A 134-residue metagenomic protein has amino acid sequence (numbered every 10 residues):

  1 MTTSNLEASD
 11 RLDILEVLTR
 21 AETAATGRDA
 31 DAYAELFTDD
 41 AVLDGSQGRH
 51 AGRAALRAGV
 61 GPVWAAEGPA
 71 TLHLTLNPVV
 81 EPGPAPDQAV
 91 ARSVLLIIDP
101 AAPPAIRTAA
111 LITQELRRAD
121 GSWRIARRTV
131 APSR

Functional and structural regions predicted by a protein language model:
M1-G27, D31-E35: Short, low-complexity N-terminal intrinsically disordered segments enriched in polar/charged residues
T2, Q88-V90, A109-R134: Short beta-strand edge/turn micro-motifs at domain boundaries
S4, A8, Q47-H50, P103: Charge-dense, low-complexity intrinsically disordered segments
L15, A30-I97: A solvent-exposed, acidic/Ser-Thr-rich amphipathic alpha-helical stretch
A65-E67, P104-A105, R117: Short aromatic-glycine motifs in intrinsically disordered, low-complexity regions
H73-T75, R107-I112: Short, surface-exposed coil-to-beta transition loops
I97-R107: Short, cysteine-centered beta-strand-loop-beta hairpins and adjacent loop/turn segments enriched in charged/polar
